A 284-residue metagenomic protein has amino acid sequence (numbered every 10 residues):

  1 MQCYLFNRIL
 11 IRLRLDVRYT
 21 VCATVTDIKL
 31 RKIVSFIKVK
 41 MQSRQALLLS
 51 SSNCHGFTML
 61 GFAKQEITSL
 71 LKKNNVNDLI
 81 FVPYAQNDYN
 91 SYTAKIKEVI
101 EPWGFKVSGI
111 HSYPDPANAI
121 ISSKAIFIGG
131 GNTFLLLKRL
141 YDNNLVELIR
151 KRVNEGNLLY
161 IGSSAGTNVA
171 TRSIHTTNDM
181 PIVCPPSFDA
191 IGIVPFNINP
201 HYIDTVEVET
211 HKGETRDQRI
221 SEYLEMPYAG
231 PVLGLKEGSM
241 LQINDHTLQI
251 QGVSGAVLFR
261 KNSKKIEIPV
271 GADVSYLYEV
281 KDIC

Functional and structural regions predicted by a protein language model:
I28-K40: Short, Lys/Arg-enriched N-terminal segments with co-localized hydrophobic residues within the first ~10-30 amino acids
Q42-N74, N87-A94, T176, M180-C284: C-terminal and late-domain segments of enzyme folds
F81, Q86-G131, L135-Y141: Portal/gating segments that form or line small-molecule/metal binding sites
F127-G130, V153-S173: Catalytic nucleophile loop
N143-N157: Catalytic-core regions built around general acid/base machinery
